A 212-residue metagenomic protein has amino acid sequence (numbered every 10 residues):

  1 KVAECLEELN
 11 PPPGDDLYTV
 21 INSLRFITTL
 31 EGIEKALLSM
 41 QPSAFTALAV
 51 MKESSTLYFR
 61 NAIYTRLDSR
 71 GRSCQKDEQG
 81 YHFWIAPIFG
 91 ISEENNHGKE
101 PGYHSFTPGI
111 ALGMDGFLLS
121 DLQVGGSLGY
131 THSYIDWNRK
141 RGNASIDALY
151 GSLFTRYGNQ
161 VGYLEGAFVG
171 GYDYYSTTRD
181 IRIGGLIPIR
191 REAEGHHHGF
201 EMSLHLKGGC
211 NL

Functional and structural regions predicted by a protein language model:
K1-L17: Charged, amphipathic alpha-helical linkers/stalks
D15-L212: Outer membrane beta-barrel translocator domains of Type V secretion systems
